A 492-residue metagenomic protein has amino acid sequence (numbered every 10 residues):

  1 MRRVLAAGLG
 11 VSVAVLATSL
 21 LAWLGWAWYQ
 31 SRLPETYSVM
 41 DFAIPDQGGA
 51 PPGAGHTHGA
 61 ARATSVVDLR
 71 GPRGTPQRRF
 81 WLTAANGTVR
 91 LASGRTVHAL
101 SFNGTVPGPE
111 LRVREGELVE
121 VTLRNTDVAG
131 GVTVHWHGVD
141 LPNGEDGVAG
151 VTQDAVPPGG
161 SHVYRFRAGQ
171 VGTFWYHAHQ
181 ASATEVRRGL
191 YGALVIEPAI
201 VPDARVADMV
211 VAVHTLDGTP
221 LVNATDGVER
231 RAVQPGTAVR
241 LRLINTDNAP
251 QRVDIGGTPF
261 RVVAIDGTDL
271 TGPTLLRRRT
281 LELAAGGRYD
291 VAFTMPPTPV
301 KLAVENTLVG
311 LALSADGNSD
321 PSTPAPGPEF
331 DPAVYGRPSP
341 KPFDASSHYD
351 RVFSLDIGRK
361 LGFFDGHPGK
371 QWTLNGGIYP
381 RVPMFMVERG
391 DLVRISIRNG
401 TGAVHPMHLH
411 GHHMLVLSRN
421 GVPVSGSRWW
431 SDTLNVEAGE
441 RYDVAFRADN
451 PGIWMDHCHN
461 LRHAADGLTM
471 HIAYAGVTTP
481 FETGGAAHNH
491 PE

Functional and structural regions predicted by a protein language model:
R2-W81, L190-A212, T271-G402, R447-I453 (+1 more regions): Extended terminal and domain-junction accessory segments
A6-A27, T83-I196, V201, P250-L281 (+5 more regions): Histidine- and aromatic-enriched segments that form or immediately flank copper-ligand environments
R78, E117-V121, T237-L241, D391-V393: Structural beta-strand segments of beta-rich domains
A85, H179, V213-T215, I244-T246 (+2 more regions): Active-site-proximal beta-strand/loop segments in catalytic clefts of secreted hydrolases
E145, D154-P157, A204, V210-V334 (+2 more regions): Histidine- and aromatic-rich segments of cupredoxin/plastocyanin-like copper-binding domains
S182, R231, S347: Catalytic cores of large soluble enzymes that bind and process phosphate-bearing ligands
